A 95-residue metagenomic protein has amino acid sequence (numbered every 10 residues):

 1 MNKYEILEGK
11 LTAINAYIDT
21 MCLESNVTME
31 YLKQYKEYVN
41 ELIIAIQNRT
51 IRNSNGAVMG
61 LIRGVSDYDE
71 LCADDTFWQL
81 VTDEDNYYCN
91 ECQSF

Functional and structural regions predicted by a protein language model:
M1-Y31, D85, C89-C92: Short terminal alpha-helical segments
L11, E24, Y38, L42-A45 (+3 more regions): Residue-level detector of solvent-exposed, low-hydrophobicity positions
N15-G64: Amphipathic alpha-helical interaction modules
A57-F95: Amphipathic alpha-helical binding modules
